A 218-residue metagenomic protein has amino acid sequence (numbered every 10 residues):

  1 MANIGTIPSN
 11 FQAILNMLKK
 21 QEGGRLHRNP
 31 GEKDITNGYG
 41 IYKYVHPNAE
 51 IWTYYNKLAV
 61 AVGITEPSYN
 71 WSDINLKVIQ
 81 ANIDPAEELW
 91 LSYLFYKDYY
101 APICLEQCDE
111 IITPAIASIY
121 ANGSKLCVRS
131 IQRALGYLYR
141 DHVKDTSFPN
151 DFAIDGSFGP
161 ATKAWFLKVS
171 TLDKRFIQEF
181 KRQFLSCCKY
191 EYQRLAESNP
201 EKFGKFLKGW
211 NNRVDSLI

Functional and structural regions predicted by a protein language model:
M1-I218: Cell-wall polysaccharide-cleaving catalytic domain and substrate-binding groove, primarily in peptidoglycan/chitin
